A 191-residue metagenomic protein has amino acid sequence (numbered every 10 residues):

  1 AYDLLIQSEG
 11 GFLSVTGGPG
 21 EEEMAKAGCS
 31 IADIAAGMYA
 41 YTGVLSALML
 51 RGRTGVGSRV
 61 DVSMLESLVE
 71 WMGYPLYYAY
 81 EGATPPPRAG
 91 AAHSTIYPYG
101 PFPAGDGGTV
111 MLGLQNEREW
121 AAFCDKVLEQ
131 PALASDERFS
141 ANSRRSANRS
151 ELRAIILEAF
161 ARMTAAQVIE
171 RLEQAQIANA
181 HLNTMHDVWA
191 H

Functional and structural regions predicted by a protein language model:
A1-L114, A122: Active-site-adjacent "lid/gating" segments in soluble enzymes
G18, S135-R138, N183-T184: Short loop/turn and capping residues at structural boundaries
S67, R118, N183-H186: Alpha-helix/helix-capping structural signal
E70-Y74, S143-E151, W189-H191: Short, solvent-exposed polar/charged micro-motifs at secondary-structure junctions
P98-N179: Aromatic-enriched alpha-helical interface/lid elements that frame and gate functional surfaces
E173-H191: Conserved PLP cofactor-binding pocket of PLP-dependent enzymes
